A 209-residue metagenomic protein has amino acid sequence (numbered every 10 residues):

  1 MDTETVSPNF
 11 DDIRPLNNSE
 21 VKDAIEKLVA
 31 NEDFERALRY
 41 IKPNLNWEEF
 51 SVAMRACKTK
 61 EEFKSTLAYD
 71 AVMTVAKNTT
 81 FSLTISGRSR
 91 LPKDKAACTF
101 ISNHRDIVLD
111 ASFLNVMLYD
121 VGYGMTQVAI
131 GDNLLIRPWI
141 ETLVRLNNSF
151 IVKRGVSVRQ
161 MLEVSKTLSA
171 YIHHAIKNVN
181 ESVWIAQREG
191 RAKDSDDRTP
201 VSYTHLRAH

Functional and structural regions predicted by a protein language model:
M1-C98, H104-N115, Y119, E141 (+1 more regions): Membrane-anchoring hydrophobic helices of lipid-metabolizing enzymes
K58, E62, G155-L162, D194: Charge-dense, low-complexity intrinsically disordered segments
S65-Y69, S165, P200: A structural signal for well-ordered alpha-helical scaffolds and beta->alpha junctions
G87-V183: Glycine- and small hydrophobic-enriched segments that form the cores of compact globular domains
A175-Y203: Catalytic-site beta-strand/loop segments enriched in glycine and acidic/polar residues
T204-H209: Conserved small/polar residues in nucleotide/adenosyl-binding loops
